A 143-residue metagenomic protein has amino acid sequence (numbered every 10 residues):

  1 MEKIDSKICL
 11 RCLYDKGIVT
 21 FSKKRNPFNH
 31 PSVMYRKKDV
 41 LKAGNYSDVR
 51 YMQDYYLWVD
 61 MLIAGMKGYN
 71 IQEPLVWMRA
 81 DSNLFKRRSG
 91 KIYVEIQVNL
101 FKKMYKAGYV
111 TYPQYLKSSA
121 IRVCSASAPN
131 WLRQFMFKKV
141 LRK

Functional and structural regions predicted by a protein language model:
E2, S6, L10-K91: Conserved nucleotide-sugar donor-binding catalytic segment
G68-Y69, S89-G90, K106, S125 (+1 more regions): Short alpha-helix boundary/capping motifs
M78, K86-T111: Catalytic core of nucleotide-sugar-dependent glycosyltransferases
Y115-R122: Amphipathic alpha-helical repeat scaffolds of TPR domains
R122-K143: Terminal low-complexity segments of carbohydrate-biosynthetic enzymes
